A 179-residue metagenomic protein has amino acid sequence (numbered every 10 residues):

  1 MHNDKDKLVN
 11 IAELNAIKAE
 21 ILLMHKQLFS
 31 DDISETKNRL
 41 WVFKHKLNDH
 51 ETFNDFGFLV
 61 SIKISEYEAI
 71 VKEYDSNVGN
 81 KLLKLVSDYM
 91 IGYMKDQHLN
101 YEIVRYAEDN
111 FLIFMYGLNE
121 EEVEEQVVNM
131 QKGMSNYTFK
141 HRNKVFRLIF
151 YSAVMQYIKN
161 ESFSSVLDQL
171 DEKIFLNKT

Functional and structural regions predicted by a protein language model:
M1-D32, T36-H50, Q97, Y101: Signal-transducing coiled-coil linker helices
F29-S30, S34-L47, E51-F58, S65-I91 (+4 more regions): Conserved long alpha-helical elements within nucleotide-processing catalytic cores of c-di-GMP signaling and class III
D49-F53, Y93-L99, T138-R142: Alpha-helix termini
G57, N100-E102, L148-F150: Residue-level recognition of the N-termini of beta-strands and the immediately preceding loop/turn
L59-S61, V154: Conserved hydrophobic/aromatic beta-strand scaffold that supports enzyme active sites
S61-K63, F114: Conserved beta-strand segments of the P-loop GTPase G domain that flank and frequently precede/overlap
L85, Y89-Q97, M130-Y137: Generic non-transmembrane alpha-helical segments
R105-Y116, G133, Y137-I174: A short glycine-enriched loop-to-beta-strand structural element that forms part of the catalytic core of nucleotide
